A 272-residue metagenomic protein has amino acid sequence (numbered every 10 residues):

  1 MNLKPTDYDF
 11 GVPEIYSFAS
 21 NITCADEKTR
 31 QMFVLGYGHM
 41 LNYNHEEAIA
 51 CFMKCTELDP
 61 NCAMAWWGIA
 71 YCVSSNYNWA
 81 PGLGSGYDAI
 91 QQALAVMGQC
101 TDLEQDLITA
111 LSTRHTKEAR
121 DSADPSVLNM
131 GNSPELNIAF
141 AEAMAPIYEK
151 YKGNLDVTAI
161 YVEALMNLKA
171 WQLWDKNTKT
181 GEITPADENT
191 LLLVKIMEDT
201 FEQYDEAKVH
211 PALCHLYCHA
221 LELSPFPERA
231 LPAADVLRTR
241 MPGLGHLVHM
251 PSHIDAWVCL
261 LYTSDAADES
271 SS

Functional and structural regions predicted by a protein language model:
K28-N44: Alpha-helical segment of the N-proximal tetratricopeptide repeat
M32, W66, V73, D106 (+5 more regions): TPR repeat positional signature
N42-E47, I69-T101, T109-S126, M130-S133 (+3 more regions): Inter-helical turn/loop elements of alpha-helical hairpins
C62, N154, H210-P211, L244: Residue-level recognition of tetratricopeptide repeat
Y262-E269: Conserved small/polar residues in nucleotide/adenosyl-binding loops
